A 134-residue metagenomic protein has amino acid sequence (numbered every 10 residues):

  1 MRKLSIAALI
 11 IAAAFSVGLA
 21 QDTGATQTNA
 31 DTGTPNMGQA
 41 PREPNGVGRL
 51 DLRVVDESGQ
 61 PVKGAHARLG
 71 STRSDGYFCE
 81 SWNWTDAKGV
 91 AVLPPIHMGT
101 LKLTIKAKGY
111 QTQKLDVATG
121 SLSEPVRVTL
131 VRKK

Functional and structural regions predicted by a protein language model:
M1-L4: Positively charged n-region of N-terminal signal peptides that target proteins for export
A7-S16: Bacterial N-terminal signal peptides
A20-R49, V55-S58, K114-V117, P125-K134: Beta-strand-rich domain onsets/edges
G48-L50, S58-S74: Short, ordered, surface-exposed loop/turn motifs in non-cytosolic proteins
R73-A91: Short, acidic Ser/Thr/Gly-rich low-complexity loop/linker segments typical of extracellular and cell-surface proteins
V92-T100, K108: Short Pro-Gly-centered beta-turn/loop motif in secreted/extracellular proteins
T104-D116: A short, solvent-exposed loop/turn motif at the edges and junctions of modular extracellular/periplasmic domains
